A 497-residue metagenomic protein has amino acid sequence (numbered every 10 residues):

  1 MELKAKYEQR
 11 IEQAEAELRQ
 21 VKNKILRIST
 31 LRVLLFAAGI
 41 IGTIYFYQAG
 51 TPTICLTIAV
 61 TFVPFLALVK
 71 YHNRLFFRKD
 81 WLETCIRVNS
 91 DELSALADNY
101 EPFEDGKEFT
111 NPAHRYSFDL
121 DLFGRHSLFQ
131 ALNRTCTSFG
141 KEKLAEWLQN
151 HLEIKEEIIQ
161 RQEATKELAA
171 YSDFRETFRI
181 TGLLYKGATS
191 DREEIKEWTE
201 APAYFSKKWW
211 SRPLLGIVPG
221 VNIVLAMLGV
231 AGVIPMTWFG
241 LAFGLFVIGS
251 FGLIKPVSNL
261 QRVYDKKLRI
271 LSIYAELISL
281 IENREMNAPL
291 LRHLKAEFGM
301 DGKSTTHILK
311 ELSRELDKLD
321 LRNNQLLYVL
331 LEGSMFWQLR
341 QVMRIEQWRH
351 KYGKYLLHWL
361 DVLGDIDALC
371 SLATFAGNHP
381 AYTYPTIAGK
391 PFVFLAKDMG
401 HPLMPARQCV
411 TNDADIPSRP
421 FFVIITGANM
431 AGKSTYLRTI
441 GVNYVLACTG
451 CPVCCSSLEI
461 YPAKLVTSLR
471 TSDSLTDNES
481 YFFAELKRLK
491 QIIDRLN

Functional and structural regions predicted by a protein language model:
M1-F421, D494: Alpha-helical bundle segments enriched in helix-capping/polar residues
L372-N497: ATPase nucleotide-binding head domains, primarily ABC-like/P-loop NTPase cores
